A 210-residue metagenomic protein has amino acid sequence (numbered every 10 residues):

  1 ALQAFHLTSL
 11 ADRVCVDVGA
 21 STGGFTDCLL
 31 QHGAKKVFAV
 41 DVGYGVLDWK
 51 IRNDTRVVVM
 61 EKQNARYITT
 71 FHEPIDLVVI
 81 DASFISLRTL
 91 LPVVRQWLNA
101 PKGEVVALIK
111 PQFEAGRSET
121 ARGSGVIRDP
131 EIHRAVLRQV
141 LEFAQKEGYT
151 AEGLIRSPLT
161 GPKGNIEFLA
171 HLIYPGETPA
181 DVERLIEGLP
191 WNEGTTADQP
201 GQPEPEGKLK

Functional and structural regions predicted by a protein language model:
Q3-A11, T69: Glycine-rich helix-loop-beta junction characteristic of Rossmann-like nucleotide cofactor-binding loops
L10-S21: Conserved class I S-adenosyl-L-methionine
C28-K36, A100: Conserved S-adenosyl-L-methionine
K35-T89: S-adenosyl-L-methionine
R88-V106: A short glycine-rich, Lys/Arg-flanked "PGG" loop and its adjoining helix->strand segment in the class I
P111-R128: Short, glycine-/aromatic-enriched active-site segment of Class I SAM-dependent methyltransferases
I166, H171-K210: Flexible, glycine-/basic-rich loop-and-beta segments that form/coincide with the SAM-dependent methyltransferase
